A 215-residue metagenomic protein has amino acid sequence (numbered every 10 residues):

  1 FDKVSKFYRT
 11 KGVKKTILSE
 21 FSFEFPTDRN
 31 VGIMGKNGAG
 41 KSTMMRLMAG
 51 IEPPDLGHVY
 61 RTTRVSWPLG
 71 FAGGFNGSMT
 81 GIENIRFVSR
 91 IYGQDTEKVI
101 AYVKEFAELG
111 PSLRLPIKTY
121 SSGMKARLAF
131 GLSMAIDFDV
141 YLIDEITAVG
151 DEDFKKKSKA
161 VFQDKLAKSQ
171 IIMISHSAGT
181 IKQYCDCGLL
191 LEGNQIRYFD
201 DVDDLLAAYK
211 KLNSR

Functional and structural regions predicted by a protein language model:
F1, S5-D28, D55: A short, flexible loop at the N-terminus of ABC-type nucleotide-binding domains that lies
F7, K11, R64, L69-K155 (+1 more regions): ABC-family P-loop ATPase nucleotide-binding domains
T27-G32, K36-R90: ABC ATPase nucleotide-binding domain signature region
G70, H176-S177: Conserved H-loop
K157, Q195-R215: Conserved beta-strand-loop-alpha-helix hinge in the C-terminal portion of ABC ATPase nucleotide-binding domains
D164-M173: Conserved catalytic loops of ABC-family nucleotide-binding domains
S177-Q183: Conserved H-loop
Q183-L190: Conserved catalytic segment of ABC-fold P-loop ATPases
